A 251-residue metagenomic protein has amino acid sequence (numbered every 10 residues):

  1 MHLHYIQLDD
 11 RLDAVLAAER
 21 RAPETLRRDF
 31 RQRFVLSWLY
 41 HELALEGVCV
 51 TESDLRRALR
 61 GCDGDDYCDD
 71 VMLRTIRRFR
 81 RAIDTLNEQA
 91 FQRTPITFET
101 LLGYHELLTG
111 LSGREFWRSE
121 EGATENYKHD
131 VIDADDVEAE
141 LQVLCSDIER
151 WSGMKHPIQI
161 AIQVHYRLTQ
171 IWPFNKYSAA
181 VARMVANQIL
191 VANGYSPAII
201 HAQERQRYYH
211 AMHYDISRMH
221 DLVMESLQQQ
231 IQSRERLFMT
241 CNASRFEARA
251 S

Functional and structural regions predicted by a protein language model:
M1-S251: FIC/Doc superfamily catalytic core
